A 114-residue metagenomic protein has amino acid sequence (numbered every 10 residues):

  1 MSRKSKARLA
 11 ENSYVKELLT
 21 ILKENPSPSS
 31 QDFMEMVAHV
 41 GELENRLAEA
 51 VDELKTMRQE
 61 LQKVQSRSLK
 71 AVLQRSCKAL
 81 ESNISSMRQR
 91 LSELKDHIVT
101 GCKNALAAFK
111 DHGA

Functional and structural regions predicted by a protein language model:
S2-A114: Long, low-complexity or tandemly repetitive, helically biased scaffold regions used for multimeric assembly/adhesion
